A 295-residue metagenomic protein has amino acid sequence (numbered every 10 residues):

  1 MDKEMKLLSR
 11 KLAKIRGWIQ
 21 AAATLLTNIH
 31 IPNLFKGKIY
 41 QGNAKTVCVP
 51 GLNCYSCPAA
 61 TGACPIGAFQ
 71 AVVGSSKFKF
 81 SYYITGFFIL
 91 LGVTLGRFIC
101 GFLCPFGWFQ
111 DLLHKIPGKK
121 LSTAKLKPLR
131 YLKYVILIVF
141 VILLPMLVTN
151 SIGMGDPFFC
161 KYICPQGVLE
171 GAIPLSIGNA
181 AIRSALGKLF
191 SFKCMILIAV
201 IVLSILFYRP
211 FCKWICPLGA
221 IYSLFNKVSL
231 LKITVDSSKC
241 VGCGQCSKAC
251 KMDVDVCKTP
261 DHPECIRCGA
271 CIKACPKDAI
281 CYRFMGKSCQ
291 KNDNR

Functional and structural regions predicted by a protein language model:
M1-C257, P263-R295: Non-ligating segments of multi-cofactor redox enzymes
